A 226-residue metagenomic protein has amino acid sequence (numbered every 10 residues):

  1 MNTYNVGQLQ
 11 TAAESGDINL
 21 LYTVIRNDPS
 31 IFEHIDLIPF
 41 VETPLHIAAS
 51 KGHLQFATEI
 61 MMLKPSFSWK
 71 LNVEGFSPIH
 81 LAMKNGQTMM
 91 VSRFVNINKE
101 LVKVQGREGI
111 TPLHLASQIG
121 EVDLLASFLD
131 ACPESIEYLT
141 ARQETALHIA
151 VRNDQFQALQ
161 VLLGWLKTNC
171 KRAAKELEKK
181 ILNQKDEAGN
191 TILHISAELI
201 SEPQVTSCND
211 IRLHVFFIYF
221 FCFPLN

Functional and structural regions predicted by a protein language model:
M1-T3, I18-V73: Internal amphipathic alpha-helical repeat/solenoid segments
N2, D36-I38, L71-N72, Q105-R107 (+4 more regions): Ankyrin repeat boundary/linker residues
L20, Q55-F56, M89-M90, D123-L124 (+2 more regions): Conserved ankyrin/ankyrin-like repeat signature
I25-I31, T58-F67, S92-L101, A126-S135 (+2 more regions): Ankyrin repeat domain, specifically the short helix-to-loop turn at the C-terminus of the second helix of each repeat
E134, A141-L147, R152-N226: Membrane-proximal ectodomain caps of single-pass cell-surface receptors
